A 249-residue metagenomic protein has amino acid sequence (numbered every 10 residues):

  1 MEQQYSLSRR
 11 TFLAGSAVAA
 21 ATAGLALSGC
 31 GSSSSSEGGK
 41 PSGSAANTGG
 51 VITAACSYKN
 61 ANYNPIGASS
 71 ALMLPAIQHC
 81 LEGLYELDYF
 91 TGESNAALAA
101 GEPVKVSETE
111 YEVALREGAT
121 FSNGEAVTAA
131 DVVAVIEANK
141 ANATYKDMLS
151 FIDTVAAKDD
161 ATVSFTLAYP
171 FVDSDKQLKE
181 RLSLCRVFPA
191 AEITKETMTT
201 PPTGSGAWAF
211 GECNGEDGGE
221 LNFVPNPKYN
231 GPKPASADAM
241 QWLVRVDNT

Functional and structural regions predicted by a protein language model:
M1-L7, G15-A26: N-terminal secretory signal peptides
L27-P41: Bacterial lipoprotein signal-peptidase II cleavage site
G49-Y58, E110-V113, G206-G211, G219-N222 (+1 more regions): Short, well-ordered beta-strand elements
A55-V106, T203: N-terminal lobe/hinge region of extracytoplasmic solute-binding protein
G101-A143, S164: Aromatic- and charge-enriched surface segment that lines or borders ligand/interaction sites
K146, T154-A157, G211-V224, Q241-T249: Extracellular/periplasmic solute-recognition and catalytic clefts
D147-A191, N214: Surface-exposed binding/hinge segments that line and control ligand-binding clefts or catalytic entry sites
E180-K233, A239: Gly/Pro-rich hinge or "lid" segments in bacterial periplasmic/extracellular proteins
